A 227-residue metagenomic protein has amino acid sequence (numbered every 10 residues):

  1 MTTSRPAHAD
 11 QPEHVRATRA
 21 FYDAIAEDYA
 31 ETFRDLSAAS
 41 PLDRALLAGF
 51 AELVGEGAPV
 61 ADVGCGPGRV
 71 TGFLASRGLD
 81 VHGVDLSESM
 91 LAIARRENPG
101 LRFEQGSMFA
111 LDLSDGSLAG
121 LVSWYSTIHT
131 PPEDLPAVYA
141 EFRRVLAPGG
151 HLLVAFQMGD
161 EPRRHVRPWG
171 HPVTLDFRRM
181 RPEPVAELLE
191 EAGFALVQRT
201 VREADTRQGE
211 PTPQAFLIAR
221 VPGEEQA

Functional and structural regions predicted by a protein language model:
T2-E56, D160: Conserved class I S-adenosyl-L-methionine
P59-V63, P67-A110: Class I SAM-dependent methyltransferase SAM/SAH-binding core
F109-L121: A short acidic, Gly/Pro-enriched loop at the edge of an enzyme's catalytic core that lines a small-molecule cofactor
P136-P148: A short glycine-rich, Lys/Arg-flanked "PGG" loop and its adjoining helix->strand segment in the class I
G150-F156: Conserved beta-strand signature within the Rossmann-like core of class I S-adenosyl-L-methionine
Q157-D176: Short, glycine-/aromatic-enriched active-site segment of Class I SAM-dependent methyltransferases
F177-A192: Short alpha-helix
D205-A227: Core SAM-dependent methyltransferase catalytic element
